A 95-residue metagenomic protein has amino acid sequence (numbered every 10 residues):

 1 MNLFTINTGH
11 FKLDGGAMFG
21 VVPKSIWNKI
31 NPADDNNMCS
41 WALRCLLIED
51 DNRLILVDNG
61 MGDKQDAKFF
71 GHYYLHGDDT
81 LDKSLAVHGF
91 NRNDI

Functional and structural regions predicted by a protein language model:
M1-L56, M61-Q65, F69-H72: Zn-dependent metallo-beta-lactamase
H72-I95: Active-site metal-binding motif and surrounding structural segment of the metallo-beta-lactamase
